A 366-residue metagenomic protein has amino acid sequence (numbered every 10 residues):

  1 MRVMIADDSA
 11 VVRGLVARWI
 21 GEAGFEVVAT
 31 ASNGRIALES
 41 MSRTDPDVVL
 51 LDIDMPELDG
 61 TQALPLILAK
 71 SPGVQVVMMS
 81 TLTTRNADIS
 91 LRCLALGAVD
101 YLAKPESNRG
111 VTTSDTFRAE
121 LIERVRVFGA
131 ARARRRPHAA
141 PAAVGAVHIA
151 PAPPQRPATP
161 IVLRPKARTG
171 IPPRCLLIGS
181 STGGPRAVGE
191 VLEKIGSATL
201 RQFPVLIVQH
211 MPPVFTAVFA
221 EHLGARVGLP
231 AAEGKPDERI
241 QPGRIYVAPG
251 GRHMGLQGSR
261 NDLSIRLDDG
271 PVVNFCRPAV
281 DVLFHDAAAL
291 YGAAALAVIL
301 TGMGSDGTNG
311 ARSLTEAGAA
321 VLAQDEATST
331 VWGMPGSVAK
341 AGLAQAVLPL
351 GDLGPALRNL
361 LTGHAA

Functional and structural regions predicted by a protein language model:
R2-M4, S9-G21, T30, R35-I36 (+3 more regions): Conserved acid/base catalytic micro-environments in cytosolic active-site loops
